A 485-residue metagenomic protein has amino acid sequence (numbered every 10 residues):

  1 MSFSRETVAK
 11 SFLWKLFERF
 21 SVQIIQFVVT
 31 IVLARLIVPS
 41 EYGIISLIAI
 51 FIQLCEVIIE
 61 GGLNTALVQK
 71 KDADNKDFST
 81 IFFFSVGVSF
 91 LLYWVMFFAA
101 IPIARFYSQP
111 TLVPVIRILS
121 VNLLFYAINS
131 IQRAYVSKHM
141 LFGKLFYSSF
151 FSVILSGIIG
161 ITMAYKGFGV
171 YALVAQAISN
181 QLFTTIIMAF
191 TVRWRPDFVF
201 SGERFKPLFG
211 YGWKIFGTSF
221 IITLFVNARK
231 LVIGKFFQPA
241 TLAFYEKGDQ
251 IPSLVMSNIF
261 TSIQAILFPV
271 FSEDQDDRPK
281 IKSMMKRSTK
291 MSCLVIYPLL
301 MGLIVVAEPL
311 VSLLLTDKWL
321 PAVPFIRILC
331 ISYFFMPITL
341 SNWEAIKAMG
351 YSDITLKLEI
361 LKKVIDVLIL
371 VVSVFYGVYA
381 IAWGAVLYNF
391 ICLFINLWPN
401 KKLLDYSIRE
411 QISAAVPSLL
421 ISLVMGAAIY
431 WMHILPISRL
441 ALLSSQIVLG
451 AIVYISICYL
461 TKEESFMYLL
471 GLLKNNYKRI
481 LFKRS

Functional and structural regions predicted by a protein language model:
M1-F27, T65-F83, L112, G143-K144 (+3 more regions): N-terminal membrane topogenesis motif
M1-S4, V8, G143, I186-N227 (+4 more regions): Interhelical loop/hinge segments that connect adjacent transmembrane helices in multipass membrane
F3-L63, F84-P102, R117-S120, S152-I161 (+2 more regions): Signature of the first transmembrane helix
R5-A9, A66-N75, F125-S148, K166 (+4 more regions): Membrane-interface junctions at transmembrane-helix termini in multi-pass inner-membrane proteins
S11-V22, Q26, L173-N180, T184 (+6 more regions): Transmembrane helical elements of multi-pass membrane transporters/channels
E56-N75, S137-K138, G248, P252-I296 (+1 more regions): Helix-loop junctions and terminal segments of transmembrane helices in multi-pass membrane transport/translocation
V113-S120, S148-R193, P207-Y211, T218 (+5 more regions): Hydrophobic alpha-helical transmembrane segments
W398-K401, Y406-I408, A415, A427-S485: Membrane-proximal transmembrane or re-entrant/amphipathic helices at the cytosolic face
